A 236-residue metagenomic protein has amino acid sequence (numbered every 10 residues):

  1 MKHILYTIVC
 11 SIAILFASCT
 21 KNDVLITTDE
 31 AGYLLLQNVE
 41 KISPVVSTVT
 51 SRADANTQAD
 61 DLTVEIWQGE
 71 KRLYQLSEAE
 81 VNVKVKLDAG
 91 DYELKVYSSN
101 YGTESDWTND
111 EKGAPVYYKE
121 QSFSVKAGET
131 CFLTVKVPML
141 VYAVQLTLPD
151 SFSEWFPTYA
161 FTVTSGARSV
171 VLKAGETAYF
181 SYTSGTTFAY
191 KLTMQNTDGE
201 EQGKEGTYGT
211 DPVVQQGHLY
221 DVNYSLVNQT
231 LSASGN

Functional and structural regions predicted by a protein language model:
M1-S18: Sec-dependent bacterial lipoprotein signal peptides
C19-T177, T183-A189, T193-N236: Sec-type signal peptide cleavage vicinity
